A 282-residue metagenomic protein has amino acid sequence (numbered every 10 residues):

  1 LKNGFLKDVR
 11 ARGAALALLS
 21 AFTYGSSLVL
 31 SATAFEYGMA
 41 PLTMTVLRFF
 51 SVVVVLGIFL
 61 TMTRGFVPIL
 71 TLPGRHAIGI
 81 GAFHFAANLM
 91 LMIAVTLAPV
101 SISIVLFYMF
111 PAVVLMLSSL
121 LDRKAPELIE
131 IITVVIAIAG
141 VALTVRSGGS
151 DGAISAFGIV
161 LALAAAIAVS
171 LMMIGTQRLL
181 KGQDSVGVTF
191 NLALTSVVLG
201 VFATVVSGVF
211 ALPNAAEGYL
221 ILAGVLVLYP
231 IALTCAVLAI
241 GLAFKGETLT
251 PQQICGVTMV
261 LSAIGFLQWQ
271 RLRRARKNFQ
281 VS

Functional and structural regions predicted by a protein language model:
L1-T43, L47, A82, M90 (+4 more regions): Glycine-/small-residue-enriched transmembrane alpha-helix faces in small-molecule transporters and effluxers
G13-L18, T71-G81, A125-I138, G158-I159 (+2 more regions): Cytoplasmic-side transmembrane-helix entry/capping segments in multi-pass membrane proteins
T23-L28, L60-I102, F107, L143 (+2 more regions): Specific transmembrane alpha-helical segments of multi-pass solute transporters/efflux pumps, especially DMT/EamA
Y37-A86, V113-V114, A168-G175, F190-G208 (+2 more regions): Transmembrane alpha-helices of multi-pass small-molecule transport proteins
G38-M39, A98, K124-P126, Q183-D184 (+1 more regions): Membrane-helix interface residues
T43-V53, F83, M92-R123, E130 (+3 more regions): Specific alpha-helical transmembrane segments that line the substrate/conduction pathway and gating interfaces
L56, P126-S147, V198, Q252-R271: Hydrophobic transmembrane alpha-helices of multi-pass small-molecule transport proteins
Q268-Q280: Membrane-interface capping segments at transmembrane-helix boundaries
